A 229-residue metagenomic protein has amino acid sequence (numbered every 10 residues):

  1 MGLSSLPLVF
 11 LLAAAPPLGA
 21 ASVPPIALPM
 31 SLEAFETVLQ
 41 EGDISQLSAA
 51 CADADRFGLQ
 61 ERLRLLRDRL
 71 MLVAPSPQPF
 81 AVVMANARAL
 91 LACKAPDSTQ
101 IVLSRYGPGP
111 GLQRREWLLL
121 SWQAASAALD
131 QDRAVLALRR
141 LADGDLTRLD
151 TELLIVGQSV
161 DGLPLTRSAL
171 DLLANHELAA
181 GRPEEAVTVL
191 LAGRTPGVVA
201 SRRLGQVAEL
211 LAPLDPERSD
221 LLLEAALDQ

Functional and structural regions predicted by a protein language model:
G2-A15: Bacterial N-terminal signal peptides
L18-Q229: Alpha-helical solenoid repeat scaffolds
